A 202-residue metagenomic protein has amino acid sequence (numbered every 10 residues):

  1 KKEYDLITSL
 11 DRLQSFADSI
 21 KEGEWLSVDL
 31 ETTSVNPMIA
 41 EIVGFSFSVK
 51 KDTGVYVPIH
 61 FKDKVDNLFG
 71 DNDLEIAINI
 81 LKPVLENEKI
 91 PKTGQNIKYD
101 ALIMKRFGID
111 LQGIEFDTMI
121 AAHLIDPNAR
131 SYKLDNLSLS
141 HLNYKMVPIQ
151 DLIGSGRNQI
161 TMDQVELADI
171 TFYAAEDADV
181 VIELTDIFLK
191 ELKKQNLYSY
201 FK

Functional and structural regions predicted by a protein language model:
K1, Q112, S140-H141, V147-K202: Mixed-charge, glycine-rich, non-catalytic linkers/tails in nucleic-acid processing enzymes
K1-F45, I59-D63, N67-V84: Long, highly charged low-complexity segments
K2, T32-T33, I120-D126, L197-Y200: Conserved short loop/turn motifs at secondary-structure junctions
S27, V84, K89-I97: Acidic beta-strand-to-loop metal/phosphate-binding motif
S46-K51, Y56-F61, S140-M146, V180: Function-dense linear segments that define catalytic or interfacial modules in macromolecule-processing proteins
S48, K98-R157, I187: Metal-dependent phosphoesterase core characteristic of DEDDh/y 3'-5' exonuclease domains
K62-N67, A77, T118-I125, M162-I170: Short beta-alpha connecting loops at secondary-structure transitions that line or flank enzyme active sites
